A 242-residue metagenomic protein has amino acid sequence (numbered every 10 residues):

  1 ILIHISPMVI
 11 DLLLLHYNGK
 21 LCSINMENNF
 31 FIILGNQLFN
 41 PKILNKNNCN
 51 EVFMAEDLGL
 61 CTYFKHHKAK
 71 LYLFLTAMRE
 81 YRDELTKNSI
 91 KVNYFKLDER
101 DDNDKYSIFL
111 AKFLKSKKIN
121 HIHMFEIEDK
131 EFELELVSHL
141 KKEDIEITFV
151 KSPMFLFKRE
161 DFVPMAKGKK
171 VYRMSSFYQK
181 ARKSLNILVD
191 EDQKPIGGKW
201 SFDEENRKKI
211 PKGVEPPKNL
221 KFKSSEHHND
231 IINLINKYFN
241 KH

Functional and structural regions predicted by a protein language model:
I1-P7: Short intrinsically disordered, low-complexity coil segments enriched in acidic
H4, H16-Y17: Low-complexity, intrinsically disordered or signal/transmembrane-proximal segments
V9-D11: Acidic, Ala/Val/Gly-enriched low-complexity intrinsically disordered segments
M26-L97: N-terminal beta-strand-loop-alpha-helix module at the start of alpha/beta ligand-binding or catalytic domains
F39-P41, L60-Y63, D101-D102, K130-F132 (+1 more regions): Flexible loop/turn segments at secondary-structure boundaries
E56, L75, V92-F113, E126: Noncatalytic N-terminal accessory/assembly modules of large enzymes
K105-H242: Beta-rich, aromatic/charged-enriched effector core domains that present basic-aromatic interfaces for binding
